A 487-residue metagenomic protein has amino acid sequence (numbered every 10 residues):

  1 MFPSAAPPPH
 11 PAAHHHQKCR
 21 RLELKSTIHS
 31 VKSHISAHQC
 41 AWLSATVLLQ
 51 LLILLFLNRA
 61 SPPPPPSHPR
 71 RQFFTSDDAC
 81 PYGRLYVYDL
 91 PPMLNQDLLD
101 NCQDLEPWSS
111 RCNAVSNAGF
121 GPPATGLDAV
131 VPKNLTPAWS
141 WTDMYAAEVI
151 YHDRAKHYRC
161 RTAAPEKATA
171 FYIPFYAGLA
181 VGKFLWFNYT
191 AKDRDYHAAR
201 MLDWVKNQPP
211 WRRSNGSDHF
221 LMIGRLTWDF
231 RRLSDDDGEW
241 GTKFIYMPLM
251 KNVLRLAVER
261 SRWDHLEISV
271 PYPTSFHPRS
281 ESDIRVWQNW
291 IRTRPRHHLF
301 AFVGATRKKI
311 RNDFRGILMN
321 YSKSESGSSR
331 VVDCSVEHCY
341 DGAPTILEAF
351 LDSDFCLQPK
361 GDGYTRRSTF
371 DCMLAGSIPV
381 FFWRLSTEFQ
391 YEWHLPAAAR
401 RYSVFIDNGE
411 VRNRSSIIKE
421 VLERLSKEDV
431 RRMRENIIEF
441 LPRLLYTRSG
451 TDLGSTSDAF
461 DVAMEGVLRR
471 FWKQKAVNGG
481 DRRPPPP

Functional and structural regions predicted by a protein language model:
F2-S335, I346, E435-I438, L445 (+1 more regions): Juxtamembrane luminal stem/stalk of type II transmembrane Golgi/ER carbohydrate-processing enzymes
N95, H338-C339, E410-S415: A short acidic, often aromatic-flanked loop/helix-cap motif at beta-alpha or helix-coil junctions that lines enzyme
I284-V286, V336-P344, T365, Q390: Active-site-adjacent structural elements in folded domains
T345-L445, S457, V462: Catalytic binding pocket for nucleotide-activated donors in carbohydrate/polymer assembly enzymes
